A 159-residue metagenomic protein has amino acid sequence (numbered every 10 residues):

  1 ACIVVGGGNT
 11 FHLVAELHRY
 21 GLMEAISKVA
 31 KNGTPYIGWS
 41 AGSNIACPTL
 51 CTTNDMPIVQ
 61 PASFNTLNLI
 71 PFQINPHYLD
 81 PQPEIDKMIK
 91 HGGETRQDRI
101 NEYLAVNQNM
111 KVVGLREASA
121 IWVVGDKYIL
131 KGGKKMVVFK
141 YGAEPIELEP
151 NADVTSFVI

Functional and structural regions predicted by a protein language model:
C2, L50-T52, M56-I159: C-terminal and late-domain segments of enzyme folds
C2-G8, H12, A25: Hydrophobic alpha-helical segments and helix pairs
V4-G7, V29-T49: Catalytic nucleophile loop
T10-F11, S43-A46, A120-W122: Short, active-site-adjacent cap segments at secondary-structure transitions
T10-Y20, I85-D86: Glycine/threonine-rich flexible loop motifs
L17-E24, I58: Charged helix-capping and loop-helix junction motifs
